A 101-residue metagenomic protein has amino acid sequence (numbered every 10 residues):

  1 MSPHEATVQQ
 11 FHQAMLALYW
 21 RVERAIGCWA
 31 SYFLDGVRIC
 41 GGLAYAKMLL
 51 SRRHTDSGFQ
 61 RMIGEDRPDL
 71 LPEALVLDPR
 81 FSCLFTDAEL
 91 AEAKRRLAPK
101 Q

Functional and structural regions predicted by a protein language model:
M1-A25, P99: Charged, compositionally biased N-terminal leader segments and the immediate start of the first structured element
S2, Q9, R24-G27, F33 (+3 more regions): Short, well-ordered helical secondary-structure segments
V8, H12-M15, D56-F59, R67-P68 (+2 more regions): Generic N-terminal initiation segments characterized by hydrophobic and/or small/turn-forming residues
Y19-G64: Amphipathic alpha-helical packing elements
E65-Q101: Amphipathic alpha-helical binding modules
